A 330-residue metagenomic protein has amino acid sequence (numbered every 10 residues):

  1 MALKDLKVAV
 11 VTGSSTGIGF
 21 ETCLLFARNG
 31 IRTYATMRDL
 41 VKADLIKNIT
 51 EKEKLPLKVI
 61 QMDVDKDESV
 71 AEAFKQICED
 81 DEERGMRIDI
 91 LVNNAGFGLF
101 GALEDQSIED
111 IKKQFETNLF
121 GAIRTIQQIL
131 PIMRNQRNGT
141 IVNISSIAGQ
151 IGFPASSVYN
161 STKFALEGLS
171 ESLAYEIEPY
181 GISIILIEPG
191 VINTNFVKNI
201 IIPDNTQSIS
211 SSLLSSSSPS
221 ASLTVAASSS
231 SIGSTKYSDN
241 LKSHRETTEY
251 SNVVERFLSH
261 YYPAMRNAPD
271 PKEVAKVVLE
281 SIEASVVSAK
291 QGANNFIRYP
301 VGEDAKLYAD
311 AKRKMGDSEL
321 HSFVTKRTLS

Functional and structural regions predicted by a protein language model:
S15-G17: Conserved glycine-rich cofactor-binding loop
M62-K75, I108: The beta1-alpha1 cofactor-binding region of Rossmann-like NAD(H)/NADP(H)-dependent oxidoreductases
A102-L103, D110-K112: Substrate-binding pocket helix/loop in short-chain dehydrogenase/reductase
I126, T162-A165: Active-site helix of classical SDR
I126-Q127, E171: A short, exposed helix-loop element centered on a Lys and neighboring polar residues
S146: Residue(s) in the substrate-gating loop at a strand-loop-helix junction that position the organic substrate next
Y180-A227, S231-A264: C-terminal beta-strand-loop-alpha-helix "lid" module of Rossmann-like NAD(P)-dependent dehydrogenases
